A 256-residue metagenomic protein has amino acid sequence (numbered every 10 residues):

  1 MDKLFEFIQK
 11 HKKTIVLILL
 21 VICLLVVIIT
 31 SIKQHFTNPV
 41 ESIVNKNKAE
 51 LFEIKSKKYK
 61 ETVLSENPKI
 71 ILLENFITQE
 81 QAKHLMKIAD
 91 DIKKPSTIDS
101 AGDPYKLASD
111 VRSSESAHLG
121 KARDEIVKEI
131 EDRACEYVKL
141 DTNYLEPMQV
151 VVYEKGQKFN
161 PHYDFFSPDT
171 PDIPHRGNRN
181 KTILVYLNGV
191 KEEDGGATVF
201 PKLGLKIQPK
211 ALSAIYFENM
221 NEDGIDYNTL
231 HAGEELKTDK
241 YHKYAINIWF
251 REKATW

Functional and structural regions predicted by a protein language model:
D2-Y216, M220-W256: Fe(II)/2-oxoglutarate oxygenase catalytic core
